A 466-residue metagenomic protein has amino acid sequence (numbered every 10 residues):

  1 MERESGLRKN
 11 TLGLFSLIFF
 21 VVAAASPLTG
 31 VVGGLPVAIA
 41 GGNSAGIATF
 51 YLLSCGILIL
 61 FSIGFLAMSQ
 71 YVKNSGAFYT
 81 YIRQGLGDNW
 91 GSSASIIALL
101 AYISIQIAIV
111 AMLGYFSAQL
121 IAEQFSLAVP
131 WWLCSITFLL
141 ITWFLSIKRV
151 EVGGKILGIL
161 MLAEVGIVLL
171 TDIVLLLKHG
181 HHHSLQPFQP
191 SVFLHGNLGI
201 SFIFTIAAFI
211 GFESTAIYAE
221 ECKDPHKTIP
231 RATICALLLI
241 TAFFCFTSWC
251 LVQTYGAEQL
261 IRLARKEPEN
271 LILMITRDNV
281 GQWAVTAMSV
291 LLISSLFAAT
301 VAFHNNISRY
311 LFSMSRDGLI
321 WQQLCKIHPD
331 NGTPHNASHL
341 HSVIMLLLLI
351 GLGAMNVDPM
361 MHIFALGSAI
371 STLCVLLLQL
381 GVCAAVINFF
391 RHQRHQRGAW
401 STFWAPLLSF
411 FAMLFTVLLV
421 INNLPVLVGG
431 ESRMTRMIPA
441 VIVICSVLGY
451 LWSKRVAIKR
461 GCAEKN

Functional and structural regions predicted by a protein language model:
M1-G46, L58-I63, L185, R455-N466: Membrane-interface "cap" regions at the ends of multi-pass membrane proteins
R3-N10, I47-A48, F125-P130, G158-S289: Helix-loop-helix junctions that connect adjacent transmembrane segments in multi-pass membrane transporters
E4, Y79-Q84, A111-L133, L162 (+5 more regions): Helix-loop-helix connectors at the membrane interface of multi-pass transporters/channels
R8, V192, L324-N331, V375-P425: C-terminal membrane-solvent junction of multi-pass transporters and transport-like membrane proteins
L12, S117, W131-H179, F193 (+4 more regions): Membrane-interface loop-to-helix entry segments
V32-L127, L239, R433-L448: Extracellular loop-to-transmembrane helix junctions
N74, I97-M112, F209, S214-E221 (+2 more regions): Membrane-helix boundary/coupling elements in multi-pass transport proteins
T80-Y81, G87, Q119-E123, L238-V301 (+1 more regions): TM-loop-TM module centered on a large, flexible mid-protein loop between adjacent transmembrane helices in multi-pass
